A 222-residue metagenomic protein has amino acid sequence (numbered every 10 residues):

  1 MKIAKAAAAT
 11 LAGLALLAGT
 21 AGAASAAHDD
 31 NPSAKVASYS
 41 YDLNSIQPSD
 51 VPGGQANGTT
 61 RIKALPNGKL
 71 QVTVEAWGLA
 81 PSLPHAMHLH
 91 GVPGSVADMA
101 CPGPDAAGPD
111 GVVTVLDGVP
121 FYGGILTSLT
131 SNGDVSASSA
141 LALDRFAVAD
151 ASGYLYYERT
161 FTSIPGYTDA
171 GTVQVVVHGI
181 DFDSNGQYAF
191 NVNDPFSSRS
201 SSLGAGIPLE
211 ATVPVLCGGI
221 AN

Functional and structural regions predicted by a protein language model:
I3, L11-L17, G22-N222: N-terminal leader/targeting pre-sequences
